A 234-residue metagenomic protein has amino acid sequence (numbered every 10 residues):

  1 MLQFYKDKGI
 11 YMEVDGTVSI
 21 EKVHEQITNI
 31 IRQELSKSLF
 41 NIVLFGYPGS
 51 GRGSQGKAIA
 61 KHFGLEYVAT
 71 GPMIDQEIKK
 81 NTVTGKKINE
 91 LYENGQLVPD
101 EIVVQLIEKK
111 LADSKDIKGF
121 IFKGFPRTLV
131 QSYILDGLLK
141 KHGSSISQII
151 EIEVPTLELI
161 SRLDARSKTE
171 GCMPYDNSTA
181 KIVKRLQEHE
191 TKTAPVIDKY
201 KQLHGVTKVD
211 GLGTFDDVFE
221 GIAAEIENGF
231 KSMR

Functional and structural regions predicted by a protein language model:
M1-R234: Glycine-rich phosphate-binding loop of ATP-dependent small-molecule kinases
